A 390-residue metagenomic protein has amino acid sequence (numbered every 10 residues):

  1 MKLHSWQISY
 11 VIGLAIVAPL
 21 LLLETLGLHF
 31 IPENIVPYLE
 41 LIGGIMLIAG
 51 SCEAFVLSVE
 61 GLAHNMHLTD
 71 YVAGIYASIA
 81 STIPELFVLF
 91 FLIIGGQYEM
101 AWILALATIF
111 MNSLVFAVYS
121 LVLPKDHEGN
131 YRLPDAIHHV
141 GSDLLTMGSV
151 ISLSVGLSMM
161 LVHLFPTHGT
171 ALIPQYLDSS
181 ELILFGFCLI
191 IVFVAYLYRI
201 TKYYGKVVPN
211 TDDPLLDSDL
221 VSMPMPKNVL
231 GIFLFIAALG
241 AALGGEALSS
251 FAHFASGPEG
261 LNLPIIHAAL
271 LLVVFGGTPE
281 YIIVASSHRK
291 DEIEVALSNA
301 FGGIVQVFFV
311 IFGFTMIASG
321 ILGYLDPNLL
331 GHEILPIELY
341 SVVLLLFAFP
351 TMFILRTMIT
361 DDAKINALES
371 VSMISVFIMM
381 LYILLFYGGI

Functional and structural regions predicted by a protein language model:
M1-I390: Hydrophobic alpha-helical segments, chiefly the membrane-spanning helices and signal/signal-anchor peptides
